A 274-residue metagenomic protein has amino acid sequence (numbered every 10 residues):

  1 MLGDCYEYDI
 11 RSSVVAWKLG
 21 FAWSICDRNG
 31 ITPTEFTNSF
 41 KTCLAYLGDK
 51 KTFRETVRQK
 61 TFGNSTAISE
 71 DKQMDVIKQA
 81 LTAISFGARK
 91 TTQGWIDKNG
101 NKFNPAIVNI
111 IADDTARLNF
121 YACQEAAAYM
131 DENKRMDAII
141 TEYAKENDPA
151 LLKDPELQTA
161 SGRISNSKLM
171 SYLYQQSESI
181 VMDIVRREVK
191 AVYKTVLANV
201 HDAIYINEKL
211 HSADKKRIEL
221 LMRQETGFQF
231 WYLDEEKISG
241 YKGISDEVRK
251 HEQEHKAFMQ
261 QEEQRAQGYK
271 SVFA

Functional and structural regions predicted by a protein language model:
M1-G3, V76, K168, Q176 (+2 more regions): Short, well-ordered loop/turn elements at secondary-structure boundaries
M1-S165: Helical catalytic core of nucleic-acid polymerases
E7-I10, L81, T195-E208: Catalytic palm active-site di-aspartate
V14-F21, E208-R217: A short acidic (Asp/Glu
G20, W95-I96, L197-A203, K216-L221: Composition- and surface-driven signal marking solvent-exposed, interaction-prone regions in large proteins
A88-W95, G162-S167, H211-A274: C-terminal polymerase-core module
K168-S177, E208-L210: Short, contiguous acidic/charged loop-to-helix segments that flank catalytic cores in large enzymes
L173-A191: Short amphipathic alpha-helix segments
